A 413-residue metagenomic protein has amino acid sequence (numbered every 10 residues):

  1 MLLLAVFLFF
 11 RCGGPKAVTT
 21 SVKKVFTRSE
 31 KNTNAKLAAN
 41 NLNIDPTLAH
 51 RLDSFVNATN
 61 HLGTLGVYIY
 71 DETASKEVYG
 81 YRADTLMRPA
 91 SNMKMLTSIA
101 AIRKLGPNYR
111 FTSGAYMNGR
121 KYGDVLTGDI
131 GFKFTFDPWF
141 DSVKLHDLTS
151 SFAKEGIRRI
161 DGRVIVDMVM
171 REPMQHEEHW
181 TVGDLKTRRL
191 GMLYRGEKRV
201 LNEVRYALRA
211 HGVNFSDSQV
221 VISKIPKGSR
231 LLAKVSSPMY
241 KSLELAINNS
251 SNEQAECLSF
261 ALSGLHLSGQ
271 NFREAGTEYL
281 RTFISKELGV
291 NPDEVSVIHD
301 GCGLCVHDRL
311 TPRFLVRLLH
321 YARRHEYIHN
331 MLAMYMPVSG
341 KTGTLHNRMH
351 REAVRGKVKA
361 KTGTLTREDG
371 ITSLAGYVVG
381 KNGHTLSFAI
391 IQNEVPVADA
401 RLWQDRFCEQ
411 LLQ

Functional and structural regions predicted by a protein language model:
L2-L8: Bacterial N-terminal signal peptides
K16-L86, L148-G156: Beta-lactamase-like hydrolase cores
I44, A58, V78-G80, S263-Q413: Small-residue-rich helix-loop
L62-T64, R82-D84, A90-M93, N108-R110 (+8 more regions): Extracytoplasmic
S75, P89-N108, V164, E203-V204 (+2 more regions): Active-site SXXK
R110-V169, W180-D184: Active-site-adjacent, His/Asp/Glu-enriched structural segments that form or flank metal-binding and acid/base networks
I160, V182-Y335: A small/polar active-site loop signature that marks catalytic segments
